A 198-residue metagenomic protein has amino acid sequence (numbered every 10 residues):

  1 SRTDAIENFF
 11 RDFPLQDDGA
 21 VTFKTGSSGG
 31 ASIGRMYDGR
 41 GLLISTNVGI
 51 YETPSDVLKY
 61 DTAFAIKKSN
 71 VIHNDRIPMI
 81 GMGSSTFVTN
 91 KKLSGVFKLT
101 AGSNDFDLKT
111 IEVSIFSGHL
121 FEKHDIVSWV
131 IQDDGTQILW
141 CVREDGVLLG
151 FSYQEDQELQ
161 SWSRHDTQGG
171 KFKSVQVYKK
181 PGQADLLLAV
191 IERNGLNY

Functional and structural regions predicted by a protein language model:
S1-T136, G150-Y178: Beta-propeller and closely related beta-pinwheel folds
G39-G41, T136-I138, D145-G146, A184-L187: Short, surface-exposed beta-edge/turn micro-motifs
I44, V88, C141, A189-V190: Residue position within the beta-strands of beta-propeller blades
G146-F151, P181-Y198: Catalytic cores of secreted or luminal carbohydrate-active enzymes
